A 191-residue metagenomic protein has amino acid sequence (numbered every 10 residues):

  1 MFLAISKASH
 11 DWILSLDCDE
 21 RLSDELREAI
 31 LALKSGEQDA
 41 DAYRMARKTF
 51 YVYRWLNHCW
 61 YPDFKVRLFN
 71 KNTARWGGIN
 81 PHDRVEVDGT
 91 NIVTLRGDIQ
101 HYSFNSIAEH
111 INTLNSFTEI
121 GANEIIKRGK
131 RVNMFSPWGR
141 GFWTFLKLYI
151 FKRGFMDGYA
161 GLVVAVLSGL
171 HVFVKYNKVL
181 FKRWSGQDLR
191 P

Functional and structural regions predicted by a protein language model:
M1-S6, W12, L16, S23-S185: Catalytic-site signature of metal-activated, phosphate-bearing donor transferases, centered on the GT-A/GT-A-like
